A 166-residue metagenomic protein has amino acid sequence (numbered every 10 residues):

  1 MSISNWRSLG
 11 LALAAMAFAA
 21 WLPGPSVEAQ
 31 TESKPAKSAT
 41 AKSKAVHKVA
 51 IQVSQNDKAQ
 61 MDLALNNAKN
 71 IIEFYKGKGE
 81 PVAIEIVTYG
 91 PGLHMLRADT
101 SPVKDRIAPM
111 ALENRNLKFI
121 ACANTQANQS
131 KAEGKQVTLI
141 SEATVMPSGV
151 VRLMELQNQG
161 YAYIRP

Functional and structural regions predicted by a protein language model:
S2-L13: Bacterial N-terminal signal peptides that target proteins for export
F18-S26: C-terminal segment of classical bacterial N-terminal signal peptides
K42-N56, V87-P91: Acidic/histidine-rich, surface-exposed loop or edge segments in extracytoplasmic proteins
A50-Q52, E85-T88, K118-A121, I164-R165: Structural recognition of the beta-strand scaffold that forms the well-ordered cores of secreted hydrolase catalytic
D62-G77: Histidine-anchored nucleotide/phosphate-binding helix
V82-L96, T125: Acidic helix-start/capping segments at beta-turn-to-alpha-helix junctions
R97-P166: A cross-taxonomic marker for long C-terminal extensions/tails that follow the last structured domain
